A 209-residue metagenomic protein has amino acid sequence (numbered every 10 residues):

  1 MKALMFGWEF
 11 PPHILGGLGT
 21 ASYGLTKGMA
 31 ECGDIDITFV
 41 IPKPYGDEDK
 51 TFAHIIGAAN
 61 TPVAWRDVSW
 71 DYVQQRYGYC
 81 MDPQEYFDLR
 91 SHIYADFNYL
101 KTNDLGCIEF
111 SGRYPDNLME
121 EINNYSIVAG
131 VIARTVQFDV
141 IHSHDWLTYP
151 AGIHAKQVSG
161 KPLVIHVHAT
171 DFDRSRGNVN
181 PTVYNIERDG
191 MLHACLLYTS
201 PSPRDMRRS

Functional and structural regions predicted by a protein language model:
M1-L15, V40-K43: Nucleotide-activated donor-dependent transferases that construct or modify glycoconjugates
A3, V140-H142, Y149, H154-D173 (+1 more regions): Active-site proximal beta-strand in glycosyltransferases
W8, L18, W146-Y149: Tryptophan-centric aromatic hotspots in well-structured domains and transmembrane helices
G19-A30: Short amphipathic alpha-helix
D34-A133: A conserved catalytic-core segment of Leloir-type glycosyltransferases
L118-E121, D173-V179: Short, flexible loop segments at the rims of nucleotide/cofactor-binding pockets, characterized by
G130-T135, P181-L197: Membrane-proximal helix-turn-helix segments that form the acceptor-binding/catalytic region of lipid-linked
Y198, P203-S209: Single conserved hydrophobic/aromatic residue that forms the stacking wall/gate of nucleotide- or nucleobase-binding
